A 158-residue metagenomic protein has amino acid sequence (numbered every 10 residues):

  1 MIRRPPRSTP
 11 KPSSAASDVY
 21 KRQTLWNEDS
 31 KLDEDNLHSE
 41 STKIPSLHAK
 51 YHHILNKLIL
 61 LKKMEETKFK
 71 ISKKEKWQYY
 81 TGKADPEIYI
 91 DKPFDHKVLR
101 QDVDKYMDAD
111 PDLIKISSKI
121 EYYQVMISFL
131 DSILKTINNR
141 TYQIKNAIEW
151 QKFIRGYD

Functional and structural regions predicted by a protein language model:
M1-A16, Y20: Single conserved hydrophobic/aromatic residue that forms the stacking wall/gate of nucleotide- or nucleobase-binding
S17-D158: Charge-rich amphipathic alpha-helical interaction elements
